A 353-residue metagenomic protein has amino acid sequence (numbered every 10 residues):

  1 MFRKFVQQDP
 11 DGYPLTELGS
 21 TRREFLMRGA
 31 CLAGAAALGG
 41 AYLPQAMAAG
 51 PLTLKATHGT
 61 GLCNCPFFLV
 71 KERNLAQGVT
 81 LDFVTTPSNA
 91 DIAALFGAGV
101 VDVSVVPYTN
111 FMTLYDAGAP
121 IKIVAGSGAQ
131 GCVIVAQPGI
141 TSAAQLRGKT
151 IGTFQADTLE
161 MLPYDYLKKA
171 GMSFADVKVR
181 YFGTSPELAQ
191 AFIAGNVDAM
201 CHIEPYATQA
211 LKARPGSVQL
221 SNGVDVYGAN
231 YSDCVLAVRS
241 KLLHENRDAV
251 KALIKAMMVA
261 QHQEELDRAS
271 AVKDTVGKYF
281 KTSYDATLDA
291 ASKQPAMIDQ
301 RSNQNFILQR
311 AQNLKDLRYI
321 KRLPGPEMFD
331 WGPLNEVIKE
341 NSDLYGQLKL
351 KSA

Functional and structural regions predicted by a protein language model:
M1-E24, C31, A36: N-terminal secretory signal peptides
A35, A46-M47: Cleavable N-terminal signal peptides
A49-A191, D198-E204, Q219-S221, A229-N230: Short, glycine-/small- and polar/acidic-enriched structural segments that line small-molecule recognition paths
Q77-G78, V224-A229, A296-S302: Short, solvent-exposed loop/beta-turn-alpha elements that line the ligand-binding surface or hinge of extracytoplasmic
T109-N110, P186-K278: Pocket-lining segment of extracytoplasmic ligand-binding domains
H244-R322: Secondary-structure end/capping motifs
K315-A353: Conserved C-terminal helix/tail region of periplasmic/extracytoplasmic solute-binding proteins
